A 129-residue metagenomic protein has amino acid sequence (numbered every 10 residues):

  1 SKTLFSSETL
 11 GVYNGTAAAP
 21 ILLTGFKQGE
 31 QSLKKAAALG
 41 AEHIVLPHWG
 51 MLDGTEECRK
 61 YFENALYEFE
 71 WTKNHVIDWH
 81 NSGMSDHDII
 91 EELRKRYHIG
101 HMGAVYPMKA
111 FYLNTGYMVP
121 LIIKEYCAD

Functional and structural regions predicted by a protein language model:
S1-Q31, K35-A38: Catalytic core of the metallo-beta-lactamase
T3-S7, L46-G50, L93: Membrane-targeting and insertion segments and their boundary/processing signals
F5, G29, V45, E68 (+3 more regions): Broad hydrophobic/π-residue packing in well-ordered secondary structure
Y13, D53, Y97: Feature marks short, surface-exposed loop/turn motifs that line or immediately flank catalytic pockets and channel
A19, L23, R59, E63-L66 (+3 more regions): Charge-dense, low-complexity intrinsically disordered segments
Q28-S82: Divalent-metal (often Zn2+) His-rich catalytic cores of metallo-beta-lactamase-fold enzymes
D78-D129: C-terminal regulatory/interaction regions
